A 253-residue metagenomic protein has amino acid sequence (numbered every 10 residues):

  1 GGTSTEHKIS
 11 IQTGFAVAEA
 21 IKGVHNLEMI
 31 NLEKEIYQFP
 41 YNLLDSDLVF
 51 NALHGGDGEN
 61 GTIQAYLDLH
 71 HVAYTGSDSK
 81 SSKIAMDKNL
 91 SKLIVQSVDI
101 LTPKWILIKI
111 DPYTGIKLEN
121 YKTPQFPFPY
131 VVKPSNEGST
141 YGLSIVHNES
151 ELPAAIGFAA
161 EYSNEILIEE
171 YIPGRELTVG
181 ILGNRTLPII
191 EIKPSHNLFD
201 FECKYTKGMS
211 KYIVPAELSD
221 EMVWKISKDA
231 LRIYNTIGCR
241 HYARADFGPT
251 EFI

Functional and structural regions predicted by a protein language model:
G1, L43-L44, I84-E169, P173-R175: Active-site nucleotide/adenylate-binding loops and adjacent lid/helix of ATP-dependent enzymes
G1-L93, S97, K109-N120: ATP-binding N-terminal substructure of ATP-dependent carboxylate-amine bond-forming enzymes
P103, F128-Y130, Y141, R175-L177 (+4 more regions): Change "...and in nucleic-acid phosphodiester-cleaving endonucleases..." to "...and in nucleic-acid processing enzymes
H147-K228, T250: Phosphate-binding site of ATP-dependent enzymes
E170, I181, Y234-I253: Conserved metal-phosphate-binding beta-hairpin within the catalytic cores of diverse ATP-dependent phosphoryl-transfer
